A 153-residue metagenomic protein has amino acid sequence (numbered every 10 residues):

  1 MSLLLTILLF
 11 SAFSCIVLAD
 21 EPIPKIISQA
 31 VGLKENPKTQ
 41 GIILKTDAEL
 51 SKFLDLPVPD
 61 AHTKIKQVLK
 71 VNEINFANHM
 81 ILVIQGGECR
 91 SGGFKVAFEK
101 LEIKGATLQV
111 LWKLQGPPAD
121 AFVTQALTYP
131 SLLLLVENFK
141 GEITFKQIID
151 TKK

Functional and structural regions predicted by a protein language model:
L4-S14: Bacterial N-terminal signal peptides
C15-K153: Exposed, flexible binding/inhibitory loops of compact, secreted disulfide-stabilized domains
